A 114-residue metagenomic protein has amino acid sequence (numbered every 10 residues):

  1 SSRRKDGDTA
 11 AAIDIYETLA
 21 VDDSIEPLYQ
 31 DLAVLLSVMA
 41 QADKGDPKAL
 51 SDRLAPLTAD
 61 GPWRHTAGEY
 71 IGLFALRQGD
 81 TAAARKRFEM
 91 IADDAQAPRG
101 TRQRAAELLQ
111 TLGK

Functional and structural regions predicted by a protein language model:
S2-K114: Soluble extracytoplasmic domains of inner/organellar membrane proteins
